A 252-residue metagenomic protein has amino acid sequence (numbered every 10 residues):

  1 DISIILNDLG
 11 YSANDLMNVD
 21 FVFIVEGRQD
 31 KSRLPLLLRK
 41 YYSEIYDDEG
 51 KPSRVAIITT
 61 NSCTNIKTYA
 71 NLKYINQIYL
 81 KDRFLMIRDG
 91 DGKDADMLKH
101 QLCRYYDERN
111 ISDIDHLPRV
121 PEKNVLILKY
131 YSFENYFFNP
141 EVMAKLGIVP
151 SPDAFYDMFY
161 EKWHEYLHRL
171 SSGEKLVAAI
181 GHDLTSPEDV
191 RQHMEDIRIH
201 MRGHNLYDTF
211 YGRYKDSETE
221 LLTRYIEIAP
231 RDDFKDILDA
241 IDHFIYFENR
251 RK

Functional and structural regions predicted by a protein language model:
D1-V22, I127, Y131: Conserved P-loop NTPase catalytic core
G10, D15, Y42-D47, V125 (+1 more regions): Glycine-centered secondary-structure boundary/capping sites
G10, L38-R39, V142: A generic structural signal for secondary-structure junctions that act as hinges or helix/strand caps at the edges
D20-V120, L126: Conserved helicase/translocase motor-coupling segment
F21, D30, L34, Y130-E134 (+2 more regions): Short runs of predominantly hydrophobic/aromatic residues within well-ordered alpha helices that form helix-helix
V25, N124, R224-I228: Generic amphipathic alpha-helical segments used as scaffolds and interaction surfaces in large, multi-domain proteins
D82-R83, I87-I197: Activity-critical C-terminal alpha-helical subdomain
P150-K252: Charge-biased C-terminal accessory regions appended to nucleic-acid-, cytoskeletal NTPase
